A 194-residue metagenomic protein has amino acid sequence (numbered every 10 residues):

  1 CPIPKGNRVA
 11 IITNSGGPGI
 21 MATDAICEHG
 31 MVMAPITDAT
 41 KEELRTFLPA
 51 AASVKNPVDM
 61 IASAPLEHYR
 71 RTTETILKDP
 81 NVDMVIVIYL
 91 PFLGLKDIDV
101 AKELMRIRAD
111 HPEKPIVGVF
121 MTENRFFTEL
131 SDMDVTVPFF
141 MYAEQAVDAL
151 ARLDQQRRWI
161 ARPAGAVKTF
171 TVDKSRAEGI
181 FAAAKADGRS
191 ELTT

Functional and structural regions predicted by a protein language model:
C1-T13, G17, T23-M33, K102-T194: Peripheral docking tails and interdomain loops at the edges of cofactor- or intermediate-handling domains
I3-L90: Short glycine-cluster motifs
T37, P65, D99, S190-T193: General structural signal for secondary-structure boundaries
L93-A101: Glycine/threonine-rich flexible loop motifs
